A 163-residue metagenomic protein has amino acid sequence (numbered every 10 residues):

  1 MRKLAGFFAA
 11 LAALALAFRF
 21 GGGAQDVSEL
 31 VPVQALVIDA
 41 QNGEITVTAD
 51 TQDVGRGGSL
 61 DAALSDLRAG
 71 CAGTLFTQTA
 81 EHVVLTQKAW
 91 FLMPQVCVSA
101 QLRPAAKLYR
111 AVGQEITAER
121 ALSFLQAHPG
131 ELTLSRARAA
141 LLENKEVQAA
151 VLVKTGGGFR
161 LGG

Functional and structural regions predicted by a protein language model:
M1-G163: Membrane-proximal alpha-helical signals and transmembrane carboxylates
